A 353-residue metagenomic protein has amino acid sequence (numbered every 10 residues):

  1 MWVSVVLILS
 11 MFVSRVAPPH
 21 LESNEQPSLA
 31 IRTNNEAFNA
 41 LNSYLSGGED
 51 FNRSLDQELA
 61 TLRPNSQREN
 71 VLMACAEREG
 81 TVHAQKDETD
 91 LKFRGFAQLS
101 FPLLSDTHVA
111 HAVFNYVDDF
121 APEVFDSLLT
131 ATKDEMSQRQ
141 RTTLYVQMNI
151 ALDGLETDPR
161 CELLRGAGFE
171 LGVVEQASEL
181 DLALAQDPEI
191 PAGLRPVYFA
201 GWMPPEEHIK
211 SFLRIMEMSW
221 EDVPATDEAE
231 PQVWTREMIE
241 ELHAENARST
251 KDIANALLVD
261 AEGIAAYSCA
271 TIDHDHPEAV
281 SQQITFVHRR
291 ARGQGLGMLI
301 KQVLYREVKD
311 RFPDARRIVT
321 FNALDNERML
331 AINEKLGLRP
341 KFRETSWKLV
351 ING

Functional and structural regions predicted by a protein language model:
M1-F12, D118-E207, E344-L349: Acyl-donor-binding surface of acyltransferase catalytic domains
W2-R68, C75, I190-E237: Short amphipathic alpha-helix that is part of the acyltransferase structural core
A17-L21, N39-D153, D260, I264-H288: Conserved donor-binding loop and adjoining core beta-sheet/short helix segment in diverse acyl/aminoacyl transferases
N34-F38, N42, E58, V146 (+7 more regions): Polar/charged side chains located within well-ordered beta-strands of beta-rich proteins
E123, G295-L299: Glycine-rich phosphate-binding loop
L129-Q138, R292, K301-K309: A conserved short alpha-helix in the GNAT/GCN5 acetyltransferase fold that borders and helps form the acetyl-CoA
L164-A185, R306-G353: Active-site/acyl-donor-binding loops of N-acyltransferases
R236-Y267: A mid-sequence, solvent-exposed acidic-amphipathic segment
